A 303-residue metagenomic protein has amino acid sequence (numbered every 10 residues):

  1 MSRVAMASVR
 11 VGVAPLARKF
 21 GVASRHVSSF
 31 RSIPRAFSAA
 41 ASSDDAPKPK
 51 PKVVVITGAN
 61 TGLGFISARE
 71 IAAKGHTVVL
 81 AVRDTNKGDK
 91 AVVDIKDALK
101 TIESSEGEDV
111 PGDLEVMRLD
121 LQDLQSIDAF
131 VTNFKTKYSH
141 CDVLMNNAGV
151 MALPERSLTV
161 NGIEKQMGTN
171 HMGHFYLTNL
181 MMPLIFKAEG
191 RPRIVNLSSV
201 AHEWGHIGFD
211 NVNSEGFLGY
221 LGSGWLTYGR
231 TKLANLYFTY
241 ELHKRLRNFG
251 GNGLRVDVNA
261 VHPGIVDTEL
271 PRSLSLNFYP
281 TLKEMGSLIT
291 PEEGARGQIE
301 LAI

Functional and structural regions predicted by a protein language model:
M1-S24, S29: N-terminal chloroplast transit peptides
V27, R35-S42: N-terminal mitochondrial targeting presequences
S32-P34, T61, A81, S287: Generic alpha-helix initiation/capping and coil-helix boundary signal
S42-L274: Rossmann-fold NAD(P)H-dependent dehydrogenase/reductase core
I127, T231, K283-I303: C-terminal helical subdomain
